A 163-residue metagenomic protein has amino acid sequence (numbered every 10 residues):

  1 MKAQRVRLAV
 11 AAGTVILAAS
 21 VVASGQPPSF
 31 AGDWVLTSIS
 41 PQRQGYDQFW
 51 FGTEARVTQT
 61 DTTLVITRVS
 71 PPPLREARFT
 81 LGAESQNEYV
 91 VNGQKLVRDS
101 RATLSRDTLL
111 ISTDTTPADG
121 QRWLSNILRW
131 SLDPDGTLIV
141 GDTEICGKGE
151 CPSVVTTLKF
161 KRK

Functional and structural regions predicted by a protein language model:
M1-A12: Bacterial N-terminal signal peptides that target proteins for export
K2, S24-G25: Intrinsically disordered, low-complexity regions enriched for glutamine and histidine
A18-S20: N-terminal signal peptide c-region/cleavage motif recognized by signal peptidases
G25-K163: Hydrophobic small-molecule pocket/channel-lining residues, especially in calycin-type beta-barrels
